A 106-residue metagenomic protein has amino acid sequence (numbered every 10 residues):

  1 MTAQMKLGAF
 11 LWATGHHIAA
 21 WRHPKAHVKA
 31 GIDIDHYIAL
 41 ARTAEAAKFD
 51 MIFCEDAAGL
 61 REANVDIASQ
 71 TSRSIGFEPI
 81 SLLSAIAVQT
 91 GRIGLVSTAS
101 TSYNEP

Functional and structural regions predicted by a protein language model:
M1-R92: N-terminal beta1-alpha1-beta2 module of alpha/beta enzyme domains
A57-G59, A99-P106: Acidic, glycine-rich active-site loops and adjacent beta-strand->loop/helix elements that engage anionic groups
L95: N-terminal glycine-rich flavin-associated loop
